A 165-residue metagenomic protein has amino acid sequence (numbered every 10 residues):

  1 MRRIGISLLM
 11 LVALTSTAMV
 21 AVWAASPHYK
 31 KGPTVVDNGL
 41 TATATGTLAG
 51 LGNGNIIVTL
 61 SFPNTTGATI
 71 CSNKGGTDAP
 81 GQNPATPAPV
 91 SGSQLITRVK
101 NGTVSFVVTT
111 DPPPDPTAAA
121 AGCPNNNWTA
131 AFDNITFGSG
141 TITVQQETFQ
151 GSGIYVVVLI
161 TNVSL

Functional and structural regions predicted by a protein language model:
M1-L9: Bacterial N-terminal signal peptides that target proteins for export
L8-T17: Bacterial N-terminal signal peptides
V20-A24, Q150: Mixed-charge, low-complexity intrinsically disordered regions
W23-T66, I160-L165: N-terminal segment immediately downstream of the Sec signal-peptide cleavage site in secreted/extracellular proteins
I57, P63-L165: Extended, solvent-exposed regions of the mature portions of secreted/cell-surface glycoproteins
